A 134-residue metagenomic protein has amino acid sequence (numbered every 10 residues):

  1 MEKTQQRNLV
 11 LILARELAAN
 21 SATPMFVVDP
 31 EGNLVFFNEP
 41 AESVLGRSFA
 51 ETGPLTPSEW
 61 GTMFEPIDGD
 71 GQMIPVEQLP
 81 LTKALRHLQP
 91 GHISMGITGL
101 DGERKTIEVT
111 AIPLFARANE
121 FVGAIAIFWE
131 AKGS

Functional and structural regions predicted by a protein language model:
Q5-P30: Sensory modules in modular signal-transduction proteins
L34-V35: Conserved hydrophobic beta-strand signature of PAS-family and PAS-like sensory domains
N38-E42: N-terminal capping loop/helix in small sensory signaling domains highlighted by a polar->aromatic N-x2-3-F motif
A50-G71: PAS-family sensory/regulatory domains
G69, G96-G102, F115: PAS-family sensory domains
M73-E77, A84-S94: PAS/PAS-like sensory domains
Q78, H92-G96, E103-V109, I125: PAS/PAC sensory module
E120-A131: PAS-family sensory domains
